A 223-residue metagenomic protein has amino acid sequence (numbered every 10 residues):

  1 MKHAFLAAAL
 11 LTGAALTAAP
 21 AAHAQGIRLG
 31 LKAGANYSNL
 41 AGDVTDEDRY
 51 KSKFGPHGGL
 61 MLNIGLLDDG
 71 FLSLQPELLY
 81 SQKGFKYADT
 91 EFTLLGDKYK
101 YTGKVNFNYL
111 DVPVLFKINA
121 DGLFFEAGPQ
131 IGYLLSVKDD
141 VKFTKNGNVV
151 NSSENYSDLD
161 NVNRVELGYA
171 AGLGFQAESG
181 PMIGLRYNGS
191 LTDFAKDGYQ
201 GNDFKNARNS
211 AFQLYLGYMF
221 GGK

Functional and structural regions predicted by a protein language model:
M1-G26, G221-K223: Cleavable N-terminal export/targeting peptides
H23-N63, L123, G217-K223: Short glycine/proline- and aromatic-enriched beta-strand/turn motifs that initiate or cap beta-hairpins
Q25-I27, S52-P56, N106-L110, N163-Y169 (+1 more regions): Residues that define the transmembrane beta-barrel architecture of outer-membrane proteins
R28-G30, D48-L95: Glycine- and aromatic-enriched membrane insertion/assembly motifs of diderm outer-membrane and organelle channel
L31-A35, P56-I64, L78-Y80, V112-A120 (+4 more regions): Residues on the lipid-exposed face of transmembrane beta-strands in outer-membrane beta-barrel proteins
L40-Y50, Q82-N108, L135-N163, D193-N209: Flexible, solvent-exposed loop segments that connect beta-strands
G70-L72, G122-F125, G180-L185, K223: Repeated loop/turn-to-beta-strand initiation elements of outer-membrane beta-barrel proteins
L74, V149-A195: A hydrophobic alpha-helix/topogenic segment detector that preferentially activates on transmembrane helices
